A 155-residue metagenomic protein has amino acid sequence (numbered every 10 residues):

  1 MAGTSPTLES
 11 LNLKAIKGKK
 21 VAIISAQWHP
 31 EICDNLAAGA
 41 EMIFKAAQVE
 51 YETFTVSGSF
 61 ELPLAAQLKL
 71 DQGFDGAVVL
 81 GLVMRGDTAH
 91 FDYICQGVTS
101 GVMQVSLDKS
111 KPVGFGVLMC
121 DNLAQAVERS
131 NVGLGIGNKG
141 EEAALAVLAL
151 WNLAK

Functional and structural regions predicted by a protein language model:
M1-K17, L134-G135, N152: N-terminal presequence-like segments and the immediate start of the first folded domain
S5-L13, S110-Q125: Mobile beta-alpha loop/short-helix "lid" or hinge segments that flank ligand
L11-T53: Glycine-rich phosphate/diphosphate-binding loop of Rossmann-like nucleotide-binding domains
I43-Q72: Active-site rim loops that border cofactor/substrate pockets in soluble metabolic enzymes
E61, A65-V102: Glycine-rich phosphate-binding loop
D92-C120, K139: Short, acidic/small-residue loops that bind anionic groups at enzyme active sites
D121-G140: Phosphate-binding/catalytic loops
L134-K155: A charged, well-structured terminal subsegment
